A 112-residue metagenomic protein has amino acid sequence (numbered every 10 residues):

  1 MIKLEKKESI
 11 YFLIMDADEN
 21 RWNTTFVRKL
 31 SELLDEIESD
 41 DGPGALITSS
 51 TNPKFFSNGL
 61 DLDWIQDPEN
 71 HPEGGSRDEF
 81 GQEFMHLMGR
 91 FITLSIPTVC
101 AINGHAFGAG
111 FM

Functional and structural regions predicted by a protein language model:
M1-S49: Conserved CoA-thioester-binding segment of acyl-CoA-metabolizing enzymes
T25, K29, E83, R90: Charged catalytic carboxylate motif
E36-S39, D67, T93: Secondary-structure boundary motif
S50-L87, A106: Glycine- (often His-adjacent) and acidic-residue-rich active-site loop that binds/positions the CoA thioester
M85-M112: Glycine-rich beta-to-alpha active-site loop
